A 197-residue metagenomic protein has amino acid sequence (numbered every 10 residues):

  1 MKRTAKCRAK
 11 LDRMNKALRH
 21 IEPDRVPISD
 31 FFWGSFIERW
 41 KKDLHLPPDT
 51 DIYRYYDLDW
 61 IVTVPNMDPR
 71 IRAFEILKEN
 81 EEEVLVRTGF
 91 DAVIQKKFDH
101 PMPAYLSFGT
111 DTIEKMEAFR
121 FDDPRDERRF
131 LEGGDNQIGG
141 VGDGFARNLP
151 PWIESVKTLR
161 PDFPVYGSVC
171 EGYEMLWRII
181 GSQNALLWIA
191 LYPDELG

Functional and structural regions predicted by a protein language model:
M1-G197: Catalytic cores of TIM-barrel enzymes
